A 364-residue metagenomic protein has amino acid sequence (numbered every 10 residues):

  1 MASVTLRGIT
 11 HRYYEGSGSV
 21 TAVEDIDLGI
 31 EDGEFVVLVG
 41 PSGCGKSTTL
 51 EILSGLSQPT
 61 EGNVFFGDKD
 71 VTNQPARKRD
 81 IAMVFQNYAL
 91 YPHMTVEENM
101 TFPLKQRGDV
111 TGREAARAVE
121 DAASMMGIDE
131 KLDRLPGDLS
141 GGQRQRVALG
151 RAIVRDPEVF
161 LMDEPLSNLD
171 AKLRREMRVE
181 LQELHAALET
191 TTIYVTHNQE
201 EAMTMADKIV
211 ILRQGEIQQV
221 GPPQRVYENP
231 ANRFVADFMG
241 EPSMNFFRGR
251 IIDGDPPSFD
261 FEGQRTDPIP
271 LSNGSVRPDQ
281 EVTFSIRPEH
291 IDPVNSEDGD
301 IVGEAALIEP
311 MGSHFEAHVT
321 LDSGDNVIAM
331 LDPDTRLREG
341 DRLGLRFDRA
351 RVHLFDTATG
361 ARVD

Functional and structural regions predicted by a protein language model:
T5, G29, F65, R250 (+1 more regions): ABC ATPase nucleotide-binding domain
V39-P41: The feature captures the beta-strand-to-loop junction immediately N-terminal to the Walker
S54: Helix-to-loop junction immediately C-terminal to a conserved catalytic motif
T60-N63, Q214, R248, V352: Conserved coupling/switch loops of ABC nucleotide-binding domains, chiefly the family-specific signature
G62-D70: Conserved ABC transporter NBD signature motif
A76-F234: ABC ATPase nucleotide-binding domains
P242-M244, D253-D364: Non-catalytic connector elements of ABC transporters
